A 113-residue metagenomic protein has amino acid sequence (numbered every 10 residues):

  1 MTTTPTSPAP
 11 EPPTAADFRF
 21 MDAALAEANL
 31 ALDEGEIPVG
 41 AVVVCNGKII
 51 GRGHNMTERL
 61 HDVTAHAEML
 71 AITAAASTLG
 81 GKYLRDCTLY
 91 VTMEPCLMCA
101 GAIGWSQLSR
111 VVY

Functional and structural regions predicted by a protein language model:
M1-D17: Catalytic cores of nucleic-acid editing and processing enzymes, centered on the cytidine/adenosine deaminase
T3-P5, D33, Y90: Residue-level detector of alpha-helical hydrophobic segments embedded in or interacting with membranes
E11-T14, G51-Y113: Zn2+-dependent cytidine deaminase-like catalytic core
P12-E34: Short, basic/aromatic recognition patches
R19, K48, L70: Active-site phosphate/pyrophosphate-handling residues
A24, A28-A31, A41, G51 (+2 more regions): Small-residue (primarily alanine) positions within well-ordered alpha-helices, especially packing/interaction faces
G35-V39, R85: Short, basic and Ser/Thr-rich N-terminal targeting/leader segments
V39-G47: Short beta-strand scaffold segments in enzyme catalytic cores
